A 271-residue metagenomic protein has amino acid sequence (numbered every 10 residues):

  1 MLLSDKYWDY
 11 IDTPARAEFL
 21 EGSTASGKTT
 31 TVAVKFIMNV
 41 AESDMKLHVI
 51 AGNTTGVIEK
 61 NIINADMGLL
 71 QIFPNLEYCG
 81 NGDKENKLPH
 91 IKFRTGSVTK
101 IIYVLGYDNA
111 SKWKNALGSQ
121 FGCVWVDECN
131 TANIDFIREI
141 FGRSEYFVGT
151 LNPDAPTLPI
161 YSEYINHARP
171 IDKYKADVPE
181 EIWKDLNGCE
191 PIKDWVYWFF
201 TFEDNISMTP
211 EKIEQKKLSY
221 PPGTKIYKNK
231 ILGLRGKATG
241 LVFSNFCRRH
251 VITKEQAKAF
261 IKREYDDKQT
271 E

Functional and structural regions predicted by a protein language model:
M1-A15: Pre-Walker A adenine-sensing motif
E18-E21, V49: Short hydrophobic/aromatic beta-strand immediately N-terminal to the Walker A/P-loop
T29-D44: Walker A/P-loop NTP-binding motif
K46-I58: Conserved RecA-like ASCE P-loop NTPase motor core of nucleic-acid helicases/translocases
V57-G122, R235: Inter-Walker segment of RecA-like/P-loop motor cores
D127-C129: Walker B catalytic acidic pair
T131-P221: ASCE P-loop NTPase helicase motor core
N205-E271: ATPase catalytic-site recognition across NTP-hydrolyzing enzymes
